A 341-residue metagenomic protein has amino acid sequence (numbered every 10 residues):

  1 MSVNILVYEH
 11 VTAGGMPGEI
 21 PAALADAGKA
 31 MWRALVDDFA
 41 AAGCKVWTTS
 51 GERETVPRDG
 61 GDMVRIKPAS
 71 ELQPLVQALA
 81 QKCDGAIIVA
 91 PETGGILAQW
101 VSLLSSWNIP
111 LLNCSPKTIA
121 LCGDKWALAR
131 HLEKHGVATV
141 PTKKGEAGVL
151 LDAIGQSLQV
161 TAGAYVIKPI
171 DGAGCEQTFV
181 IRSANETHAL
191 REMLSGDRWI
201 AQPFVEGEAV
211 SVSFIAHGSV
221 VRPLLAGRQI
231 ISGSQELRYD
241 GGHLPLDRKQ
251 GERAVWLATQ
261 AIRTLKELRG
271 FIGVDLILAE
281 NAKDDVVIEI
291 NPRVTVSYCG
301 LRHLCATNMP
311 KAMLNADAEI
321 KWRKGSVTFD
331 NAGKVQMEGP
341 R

Functional and structural regions predicted by a protein language model:
S2-L24: Nucleotide-activated donor-dependent transferases that construct or modify glycoconjugates
E19-F39: Short catalytic helix/loop segments, enriched in acidic residues and glycine and frequently bearing histidine
W47-E146: Conserved N-proximal alpha/beta basic substrate-recognition cap immediately N-terminal to, or forming the N-lobe
G85, K311-R341: Peripheral (often C-terminal) accessory segments that flank ATP-dependent C-N-forming ligase machineries
L132, S157-T178, D197-G207, V212 (+2 more regions): ATP-grasp fold ATP-binding core
V140-T142, A164-H188, A209-S213, G233-L246 (+1 more regions): Glycine-rich phosphate-binding loop of ATP-grasp-fold ATP-dependent ligases
Q202-K266, L278, N291-D317, E338: ATP-dependent carboxylate/phosphate-activation module, predominantly the ATP-grasp catalytic core and closely related
L268-N281: A short glycine-rich, hydrophobically flanked beta-strand micro-motif that places a catalytic Asp/Glu for divalent metal
